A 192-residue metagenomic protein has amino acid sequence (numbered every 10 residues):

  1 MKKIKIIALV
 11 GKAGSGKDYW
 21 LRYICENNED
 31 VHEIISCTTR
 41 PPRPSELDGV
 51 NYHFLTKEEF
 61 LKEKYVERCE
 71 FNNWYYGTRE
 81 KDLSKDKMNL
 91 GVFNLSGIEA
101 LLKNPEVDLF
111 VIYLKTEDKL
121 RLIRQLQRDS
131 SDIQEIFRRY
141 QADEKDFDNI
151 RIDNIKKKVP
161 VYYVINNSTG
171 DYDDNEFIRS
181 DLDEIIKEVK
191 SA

Functional and structural regions predicted by a protein language model:
L9: Hydrophobic anchor at the beta1->P-loop junction of P-loop NTPases
K12: P-loop (Walker A) phosphate-binding loop of NTP-binding proteins
S15: ATP-binding Walker
D18: Walker A/P-loop
E26-I35: Post-Walker A helix-loop "phosphate-sensing" segment adjacent to the P-loop in P-loop NTPases
S36-L95: ATP-dependent small-molecule kinase phosphotransfer cores that center on conserved nucleotide phosphate-binding segments
L90-N94, N104-R128: Conserved phosphate-donor/acceptor-positioning beta-strand/loop module used by diverse small-molecule
Q127-S131, N149-A192: NTP-dependent small-molecule kinase module
